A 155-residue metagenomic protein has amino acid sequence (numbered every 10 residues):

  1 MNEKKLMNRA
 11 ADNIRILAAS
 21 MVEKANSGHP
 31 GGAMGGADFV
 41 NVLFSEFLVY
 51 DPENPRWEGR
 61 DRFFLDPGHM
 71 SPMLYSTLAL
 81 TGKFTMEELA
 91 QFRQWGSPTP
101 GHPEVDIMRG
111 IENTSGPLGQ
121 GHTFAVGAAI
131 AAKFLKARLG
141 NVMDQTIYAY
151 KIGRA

Functional and structural regions predicted by a protein language model:
M1-N8: Basic/polar N-terminal segments that are highly enriched at the extreme N-terminus, encompassing both cleavable
K5, G28-P30, S115-L118: Conserved, non-catalytic sequence blocks in retroelement Pol enzymes and Pol-derived host proteins
R9, N13-I16, T123-A125, A129: A broad detector of short, well-ordered amphipathic alpha-helices that serve as recognition/interaction surfaces
A10, I14, G32-G36, M70: Hydrophobic (often cysteine-bearing) scaffold residues that line and stabilize catalytic clefts of nucleotide/cofactor
A11-S27: N-terminal capping segment at the start of a domain
M21, G35-I152: Cofactor-binding active-site loop characterized by glycine-rich and histidine/acidic residues
